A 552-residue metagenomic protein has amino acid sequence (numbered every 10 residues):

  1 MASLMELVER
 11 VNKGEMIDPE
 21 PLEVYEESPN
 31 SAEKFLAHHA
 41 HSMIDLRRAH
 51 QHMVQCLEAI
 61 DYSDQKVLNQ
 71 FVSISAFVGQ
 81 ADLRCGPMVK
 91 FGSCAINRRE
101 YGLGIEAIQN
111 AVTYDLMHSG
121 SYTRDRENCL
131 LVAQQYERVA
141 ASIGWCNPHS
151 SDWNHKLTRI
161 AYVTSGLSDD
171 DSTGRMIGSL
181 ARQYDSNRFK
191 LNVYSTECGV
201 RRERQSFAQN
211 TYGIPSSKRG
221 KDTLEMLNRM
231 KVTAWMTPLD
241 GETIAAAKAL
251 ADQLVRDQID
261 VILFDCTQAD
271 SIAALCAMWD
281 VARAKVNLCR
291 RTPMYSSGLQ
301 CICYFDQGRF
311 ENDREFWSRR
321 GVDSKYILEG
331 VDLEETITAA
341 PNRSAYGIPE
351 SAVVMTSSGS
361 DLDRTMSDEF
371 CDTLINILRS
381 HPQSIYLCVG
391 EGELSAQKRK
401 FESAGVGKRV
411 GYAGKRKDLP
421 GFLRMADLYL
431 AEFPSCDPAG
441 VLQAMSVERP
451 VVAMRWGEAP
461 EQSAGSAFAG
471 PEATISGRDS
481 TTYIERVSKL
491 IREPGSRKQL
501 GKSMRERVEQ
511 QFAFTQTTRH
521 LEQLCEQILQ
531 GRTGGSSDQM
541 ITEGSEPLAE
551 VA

Functional and structural regions predicted by a protein language model:
A2-P29, F35-A40, H50, L57-E58 (+5 more regions): N-terminal subdomain of nucleotide-sugar transferases
D171-Q183, R319-A404, Y412: Conserved catalytic-core segment of nucleotide-activated headgroup transferases in glycan assembly
L239-A247, E391-S395, G407-L423, C436-D437: Conserved active-site histidine-acidic residue motif and adjacent donor-binding/catalytic loop of glycosyltransferases
A251-D252, R256, K415-A426, L442 (+1 more regions): Short acidic alpha-helix that forms the nucleotide-activated donor recognition element in Leloir-type transferases
D257-V261, R424-D437, R449: Acidic donor-binding loop of glycosyltransferase active sites
P341, R492-Q530: A charged, aromatic-enriched C-terminal amphipathic alpha-helix characteristic of glycosyltransferases across folds
E432-P494, K498, R507: Catalytic binding pocket for nucleotide-activated donors in carbohydrate/polymer assembly enzymes
F514-A552: C-terminal alpha-helical cap of glycosyltransferases
